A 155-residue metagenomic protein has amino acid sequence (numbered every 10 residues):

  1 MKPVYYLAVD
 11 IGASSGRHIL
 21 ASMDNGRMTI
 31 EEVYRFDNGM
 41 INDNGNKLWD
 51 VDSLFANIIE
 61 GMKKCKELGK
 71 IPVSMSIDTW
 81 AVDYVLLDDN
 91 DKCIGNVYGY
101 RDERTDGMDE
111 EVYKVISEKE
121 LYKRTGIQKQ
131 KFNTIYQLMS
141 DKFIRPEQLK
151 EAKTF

Functional and structural regions predicted by a protein language model:
M1-N96, K123: N-terminal glycine/serine-rich phosphate-binding loop of ATP-dependent small-molecule kinases, especially carbohydrate
K63-F155: Glycine-rich phosphate-binding/catalytic subdomain of phosphoryl-transfer and nucleotide/sugar-phosphate-processing
